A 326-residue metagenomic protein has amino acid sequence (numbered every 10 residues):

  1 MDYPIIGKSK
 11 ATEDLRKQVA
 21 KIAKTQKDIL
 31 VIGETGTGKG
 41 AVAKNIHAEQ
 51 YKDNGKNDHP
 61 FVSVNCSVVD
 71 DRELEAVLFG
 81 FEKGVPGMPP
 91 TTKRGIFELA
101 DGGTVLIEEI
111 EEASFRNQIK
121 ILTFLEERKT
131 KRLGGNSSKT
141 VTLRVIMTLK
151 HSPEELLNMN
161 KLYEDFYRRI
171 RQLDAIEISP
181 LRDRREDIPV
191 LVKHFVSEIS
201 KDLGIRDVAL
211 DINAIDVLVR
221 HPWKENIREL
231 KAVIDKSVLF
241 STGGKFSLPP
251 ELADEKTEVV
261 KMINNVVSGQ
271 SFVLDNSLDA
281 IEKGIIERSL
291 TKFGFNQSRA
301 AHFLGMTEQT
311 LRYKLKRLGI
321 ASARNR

Functional and structural regions predicted by a protein language model:
D2-E13, K17-K24, V42-H47, K52-H59 (+3 more regions): Nucleotide-binding/hydrolysis machinery
P4, Q18-M88, E98-S114, P180-R185: Conserved post-Walker A coupling segment in P-loop NTPases
D14, N45, V77, K120-T123 (+4 more regions): Alpha-helical transmission elements in cytosolic ATPase-linked domains
I29, G38-K39, K44, A232 (+1 more regions): Bacterial C-terminal helix-turn-helix
V42, D70-V77, V85, T92-I96 (+10 more regions): Helical "lid/switch" subdomain of P-loop NTPase nucleotide-binding domains
V68, L99, F124, R169-I170 (+3 more regions): Conserved catalytic core of Hanks-type protein kinase domains
D101-T104, K120, V141-I146: Loop/turn-to-beta-strand initiation segments
